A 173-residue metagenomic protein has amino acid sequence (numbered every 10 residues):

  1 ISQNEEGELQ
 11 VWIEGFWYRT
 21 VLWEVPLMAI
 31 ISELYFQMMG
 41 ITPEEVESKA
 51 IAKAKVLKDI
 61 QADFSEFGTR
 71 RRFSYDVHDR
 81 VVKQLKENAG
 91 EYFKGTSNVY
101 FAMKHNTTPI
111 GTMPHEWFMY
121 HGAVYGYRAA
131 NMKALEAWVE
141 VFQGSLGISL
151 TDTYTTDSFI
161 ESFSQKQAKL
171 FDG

Functional and structural regions predicted by a protein language model:
I1-D172: Buried, small/hydrophobic-residue-enriched core segments of structured protein domains
